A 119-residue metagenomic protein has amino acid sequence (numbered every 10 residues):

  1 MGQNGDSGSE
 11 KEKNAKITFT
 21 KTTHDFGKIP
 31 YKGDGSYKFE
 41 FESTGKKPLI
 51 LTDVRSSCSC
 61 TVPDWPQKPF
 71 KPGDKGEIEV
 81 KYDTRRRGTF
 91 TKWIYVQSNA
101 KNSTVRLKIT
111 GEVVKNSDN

Functional and structural regions predicted by a protein language model:
M1-P30, E40, K101-N119: Long, low-complexity ectodomains and other extracytoplasmic segments of secretory-pathway proteins
T22, Y31-K38, R85-W93: Short, solvent-exposed loop/turn segments enriched in Ser/Thr/Gly
H24, D74-V80: Short strand-edge motifs at loop-to-beta-strand transitions and within beta-strands of extracellular beta-rich domains
G27, W65-F70, K81-Y82: Beta-strand-rich interaction surfaces with strong enrichment in secreted/lumenal proteins
I29-K32, G73-K75: Solvent-exposed, conformationally flexible loop/turn segments
F41-G45: Asparagine-centered strand-capping/turn motif at beta-strand->loop junctions
K46-D74: Surface-exposed binding patches on compact interaction domains or structured appendages
D83, Q97-N99: Beta-strand-rich extracellular modules
